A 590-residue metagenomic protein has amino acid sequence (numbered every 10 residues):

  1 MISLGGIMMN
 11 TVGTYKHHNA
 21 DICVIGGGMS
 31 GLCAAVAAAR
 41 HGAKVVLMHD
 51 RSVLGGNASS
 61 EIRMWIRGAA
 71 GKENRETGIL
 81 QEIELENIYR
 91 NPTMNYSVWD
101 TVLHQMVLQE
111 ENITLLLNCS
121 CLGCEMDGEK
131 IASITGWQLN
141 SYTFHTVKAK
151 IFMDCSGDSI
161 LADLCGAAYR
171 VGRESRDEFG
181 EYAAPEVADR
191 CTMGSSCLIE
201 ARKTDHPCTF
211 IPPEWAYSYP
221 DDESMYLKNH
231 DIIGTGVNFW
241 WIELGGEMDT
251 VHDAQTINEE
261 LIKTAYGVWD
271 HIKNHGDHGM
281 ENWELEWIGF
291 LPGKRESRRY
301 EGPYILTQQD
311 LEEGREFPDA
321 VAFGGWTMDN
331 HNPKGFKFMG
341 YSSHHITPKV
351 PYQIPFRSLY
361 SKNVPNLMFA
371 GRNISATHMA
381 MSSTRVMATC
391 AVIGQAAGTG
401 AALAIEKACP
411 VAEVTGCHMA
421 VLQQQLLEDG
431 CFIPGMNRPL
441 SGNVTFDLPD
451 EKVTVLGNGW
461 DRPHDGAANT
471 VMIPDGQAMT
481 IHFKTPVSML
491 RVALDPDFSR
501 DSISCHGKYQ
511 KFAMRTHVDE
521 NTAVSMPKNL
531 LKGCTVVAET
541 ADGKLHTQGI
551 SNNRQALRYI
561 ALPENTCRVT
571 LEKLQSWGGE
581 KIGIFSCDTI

Functional and structural regions predicted by a protein language model:
L4-G6, T11-Y15, N19, A37 (+5 more regions): Conserved N-terminal/central alpha/beta ligand/cofactor-binding core
H17, Y142-T146, K544-L545: Short, mixed charged/polar active-site loops that provide acid/base catalysis or chelate metal/phosphate cofactors
G26-M29: Glycine-rich Rossmann-fold phosphate-binding loop(s) that bind the pyrophosphate of adenine dinucleotide cofactors
N57, N118, N140-P449, V453: Flavin (FAD/FMN)-binding glycine-rich loop and adjacent Rossmann-like elements that form
E125-T146: Conserved beta-strand-loop-beta-strand element in the redox core of flavoprotein oxidoreductases
I131, F144-T146, K150, D158 (+7 more regions): Extracellular structured ligand-interaction cores
P463-H546, I550-I590: Aromatic, loop-rich ligand-recognition surfaces of beta-strand-rich domains
